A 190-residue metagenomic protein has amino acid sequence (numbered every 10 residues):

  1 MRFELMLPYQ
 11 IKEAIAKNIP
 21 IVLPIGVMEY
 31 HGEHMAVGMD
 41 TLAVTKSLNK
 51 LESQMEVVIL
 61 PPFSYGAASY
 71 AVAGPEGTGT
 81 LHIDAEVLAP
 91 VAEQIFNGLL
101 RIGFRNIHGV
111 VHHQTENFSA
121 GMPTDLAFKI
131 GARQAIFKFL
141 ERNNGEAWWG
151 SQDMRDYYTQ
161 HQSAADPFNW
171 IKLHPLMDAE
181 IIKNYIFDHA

Functional and structural regions predicted by a protein language model:
M1-H108, H112-A190: Extended, histidine- and acidic-residue-enriched regions that form the cofactor-binding/catalytic faces
